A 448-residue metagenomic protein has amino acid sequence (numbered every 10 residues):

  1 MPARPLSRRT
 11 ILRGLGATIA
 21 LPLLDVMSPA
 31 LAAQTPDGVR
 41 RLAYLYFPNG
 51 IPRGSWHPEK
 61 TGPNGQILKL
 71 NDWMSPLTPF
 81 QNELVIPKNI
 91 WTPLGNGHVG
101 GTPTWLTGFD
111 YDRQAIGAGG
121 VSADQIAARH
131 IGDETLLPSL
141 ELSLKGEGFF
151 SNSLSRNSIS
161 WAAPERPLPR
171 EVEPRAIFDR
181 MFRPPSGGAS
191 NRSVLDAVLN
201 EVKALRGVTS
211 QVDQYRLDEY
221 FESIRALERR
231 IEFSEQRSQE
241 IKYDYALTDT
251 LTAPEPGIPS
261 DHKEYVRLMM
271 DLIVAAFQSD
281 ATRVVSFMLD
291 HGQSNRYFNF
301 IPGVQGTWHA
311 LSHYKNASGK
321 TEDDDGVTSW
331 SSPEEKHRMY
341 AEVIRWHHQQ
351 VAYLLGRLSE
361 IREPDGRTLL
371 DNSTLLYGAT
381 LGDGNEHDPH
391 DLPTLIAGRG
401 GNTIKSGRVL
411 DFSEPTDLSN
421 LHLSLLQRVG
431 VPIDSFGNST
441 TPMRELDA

Functional and structural regions predicted by a protein language model:
M1-A448: Ligand-binding pockets and gating/stacking loops
